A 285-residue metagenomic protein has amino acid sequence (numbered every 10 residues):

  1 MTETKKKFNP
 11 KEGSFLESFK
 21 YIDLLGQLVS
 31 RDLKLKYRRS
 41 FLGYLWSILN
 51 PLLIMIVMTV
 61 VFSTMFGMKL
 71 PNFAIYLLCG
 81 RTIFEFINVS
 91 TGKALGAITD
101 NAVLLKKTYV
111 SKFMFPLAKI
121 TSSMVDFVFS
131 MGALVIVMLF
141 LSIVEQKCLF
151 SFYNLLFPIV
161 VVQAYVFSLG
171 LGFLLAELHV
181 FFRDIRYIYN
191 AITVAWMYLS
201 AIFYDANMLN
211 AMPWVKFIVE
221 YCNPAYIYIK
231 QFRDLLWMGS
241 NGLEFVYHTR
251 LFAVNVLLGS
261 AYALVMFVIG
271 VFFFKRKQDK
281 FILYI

Functional and structural regions predicted by a protein language model:
M1-I285: Hydrophobic transmembrane alpha-helices and immediately adjacent juxtamembrane helices of multi-pass inner-membrane
